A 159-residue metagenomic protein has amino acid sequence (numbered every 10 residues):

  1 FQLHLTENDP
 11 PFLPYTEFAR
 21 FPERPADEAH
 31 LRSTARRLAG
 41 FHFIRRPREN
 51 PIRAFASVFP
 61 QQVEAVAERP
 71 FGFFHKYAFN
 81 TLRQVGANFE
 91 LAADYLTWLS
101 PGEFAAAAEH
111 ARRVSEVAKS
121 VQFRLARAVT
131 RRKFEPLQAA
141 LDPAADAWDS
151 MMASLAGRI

Functional and structural regions predicted by a protein language model:
F1-N88, Y95: Noncatalytic regulatory segments and standalone regulatory/sensor domains
L82-R83, A87-I159: Charged, long alpha-helical assembly modules
